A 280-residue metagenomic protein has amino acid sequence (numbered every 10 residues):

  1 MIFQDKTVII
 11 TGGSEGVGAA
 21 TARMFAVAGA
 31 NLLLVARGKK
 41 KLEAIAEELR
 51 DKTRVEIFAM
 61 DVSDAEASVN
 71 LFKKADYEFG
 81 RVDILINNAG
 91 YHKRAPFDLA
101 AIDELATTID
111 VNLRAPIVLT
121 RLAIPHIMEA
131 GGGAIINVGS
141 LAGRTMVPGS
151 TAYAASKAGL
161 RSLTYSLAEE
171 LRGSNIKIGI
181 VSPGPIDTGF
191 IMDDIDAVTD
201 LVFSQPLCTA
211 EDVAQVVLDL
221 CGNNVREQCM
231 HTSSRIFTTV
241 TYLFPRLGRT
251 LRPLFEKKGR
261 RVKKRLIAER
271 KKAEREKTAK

Functional and structural regions predicted by a protein language model:
T7, S14-G16: Conserved glycine-rich cofactor-binding loop
A28-I45: Conserved glycine-rich Rossmann-like NAD(P)H-binding loop of the short-chain dehydrogenase/reductase
K40, F58-N70, I102: The beta1-alpha1 cofactor-binding region of Rossmann-like NAD(H)/NADP(H)-dependent oxidoreductases
P96-F97, A101-I109: Substrate-binding pocket helix/loop in short-chain dehydrogenase/reductase
T120, S156: Active-site helix of classical SDR
S140: Residue(s) in the substrate-gating loop at a strand-loop-helix junction that position the organic substrate next
E169-S234: SDR active-site lid
